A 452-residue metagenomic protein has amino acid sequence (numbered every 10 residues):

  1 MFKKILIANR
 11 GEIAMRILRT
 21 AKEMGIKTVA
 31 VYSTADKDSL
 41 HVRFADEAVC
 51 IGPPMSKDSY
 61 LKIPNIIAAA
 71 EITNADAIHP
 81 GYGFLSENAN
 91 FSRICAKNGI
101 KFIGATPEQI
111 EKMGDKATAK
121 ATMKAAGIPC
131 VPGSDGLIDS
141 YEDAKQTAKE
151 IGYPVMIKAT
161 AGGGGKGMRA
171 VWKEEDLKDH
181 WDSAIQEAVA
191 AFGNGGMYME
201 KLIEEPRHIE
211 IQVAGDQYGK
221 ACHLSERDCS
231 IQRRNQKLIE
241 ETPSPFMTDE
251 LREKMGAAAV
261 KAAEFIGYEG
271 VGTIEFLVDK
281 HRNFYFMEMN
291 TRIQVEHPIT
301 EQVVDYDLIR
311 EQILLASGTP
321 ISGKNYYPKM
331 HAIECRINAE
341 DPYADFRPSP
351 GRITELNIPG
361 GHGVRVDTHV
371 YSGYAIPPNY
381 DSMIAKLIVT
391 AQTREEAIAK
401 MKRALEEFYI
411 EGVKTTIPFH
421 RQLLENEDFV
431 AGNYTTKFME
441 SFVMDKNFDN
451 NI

Functional and structural regions predicted by a protein language model:
M1-A125, I138-Q146, E396: ATP-binding N-terminal substructure of ATP-dependent carboxylate-amine bond-forming enzymes
I7-M24, A48, E71-T73, G104 (+3 more regions): ATP-dependent carboxylate activation and anion-phosphoryl transfer catalytic cores that bind Mg-ATP to form
S39, E87-N88, M113, S140-E142 (+5 more regions): Short secondary-structure boundary/hinge segments and terminal tails
L40-H41, T147, V189, N325: Short secondary-structure boundary/capping segments
I110-M113, M123, M156, M168 (+1 more regions): Methionine-biased hydrophobic packing positions in alpha-helices, especially within tandem helical repeat solenoids
G133-S134: Conserved beta3 strand of the protein kinase N-lobe
Q146-M156: Acidic/histidine-enriched active-site and ligand-binding environments that engage anionic O-linkages
A159: N-terminal nucleotide-binding beta1-loop-alpha1 segment
